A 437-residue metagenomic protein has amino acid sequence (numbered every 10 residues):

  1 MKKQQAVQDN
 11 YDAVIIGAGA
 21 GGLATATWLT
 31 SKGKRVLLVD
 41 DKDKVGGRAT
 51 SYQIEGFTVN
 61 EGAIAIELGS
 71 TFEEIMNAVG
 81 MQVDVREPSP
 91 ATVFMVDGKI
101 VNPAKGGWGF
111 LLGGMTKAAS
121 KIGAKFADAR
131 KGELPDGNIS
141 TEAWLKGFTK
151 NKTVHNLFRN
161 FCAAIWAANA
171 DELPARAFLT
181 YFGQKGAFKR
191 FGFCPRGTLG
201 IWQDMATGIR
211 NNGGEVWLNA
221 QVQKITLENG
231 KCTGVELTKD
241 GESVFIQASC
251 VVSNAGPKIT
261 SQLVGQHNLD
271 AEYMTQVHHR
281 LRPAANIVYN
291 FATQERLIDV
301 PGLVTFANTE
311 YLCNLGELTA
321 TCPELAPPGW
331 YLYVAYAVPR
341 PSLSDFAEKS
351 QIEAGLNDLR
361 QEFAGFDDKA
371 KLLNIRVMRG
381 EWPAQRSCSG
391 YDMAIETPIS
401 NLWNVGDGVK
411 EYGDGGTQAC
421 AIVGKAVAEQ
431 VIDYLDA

Functional and structural regions predicted by a protein language model:
K2, A6, L318, P323-A437: Conserved flavin/dinucleotide-binding core of flavoenzymes
D9-L38: N-terminal Rossmann-like FAD-binding beta1-loop-alpha1 element of flavoenzymes
T30-I54: Glycine-rich FAD pyrophosphate-binding loop
E55-L134, G147, N160: Dinucleotide-binding Rossmann-like beta1-alpha1 core, especially the glycine-rich loop that anchors the ADP
L111-Y181, F188-G192: Rossmann-like flavin
Y181-E242: Helical element adjacent to the flavin cofactor pocket in flavoenzyme catalytic cores
G214, Q221-K231, E236-S261, F291 (+1 more regions): C-terminal structured subdomain/cap of oxidoreductase catalytic cores
Q223-Y331, S342-L343: Mid-domain catalytic core of redox enzymes that form a hydrophobic substrate pocket/lid adjacent to a catalytic redox
